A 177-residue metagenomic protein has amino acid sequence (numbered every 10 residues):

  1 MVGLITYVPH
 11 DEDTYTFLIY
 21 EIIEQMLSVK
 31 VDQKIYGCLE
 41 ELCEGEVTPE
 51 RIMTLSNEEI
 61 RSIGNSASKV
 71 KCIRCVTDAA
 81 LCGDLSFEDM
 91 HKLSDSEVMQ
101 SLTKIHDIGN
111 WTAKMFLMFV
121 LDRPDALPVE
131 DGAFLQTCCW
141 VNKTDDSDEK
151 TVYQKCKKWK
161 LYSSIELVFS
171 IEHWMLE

Functional and structural regions predicted by a protein language model:
M1-H10: Intrinsically disordered, low-complexity, charged terminal extensions of DNA damage-control enzymes
H10-E24: Alpha-helical scaffold segments that form or flank carboxylate-/histidine-based iron centers
E12-Y15, R51-I52, H91-S94, P128-E130 (+1 more regions): Short acidic alpha-helix initiation/capping motifs at coil-to-helix transition points, especially at protein N-termini
T14, C72, A133, I165: Charged catalytic carboxylate motif
I23, S94-C139: Catalytic DNA-binding helix-loop module of base-excision-repair DNA glycosylases/AP lyases
L27-S28, D32-K104, K158: Alpha-helical ds-nucleic-acid-binding substructure associated with the helix-hairpin-helix region of base-excision DNA
K143-E177: A basic, often C-terminal nucleic-acid-binding module that engages the phosphate backbone, implemented in DNA
